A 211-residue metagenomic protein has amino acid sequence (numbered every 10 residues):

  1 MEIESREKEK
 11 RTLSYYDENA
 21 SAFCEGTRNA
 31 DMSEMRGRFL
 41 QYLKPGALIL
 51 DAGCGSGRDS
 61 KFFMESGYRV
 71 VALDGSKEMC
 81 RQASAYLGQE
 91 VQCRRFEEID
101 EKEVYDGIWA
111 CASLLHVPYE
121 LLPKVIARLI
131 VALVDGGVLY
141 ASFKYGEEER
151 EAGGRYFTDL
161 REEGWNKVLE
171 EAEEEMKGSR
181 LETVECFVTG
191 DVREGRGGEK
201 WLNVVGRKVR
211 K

Functional and structural regions predicted by a protein language model:
M1-E103, V117-K124, R128, V138-K211: Class I (Rossmann-like) S-adenosyl-L-methionine-dependent methyltransferase catalytic domain, capturing the SAM-binding
D106: Conserved acidic residues
W109-A110: A conserved beta-strand element that flanks and buttresses the S-adenosyl-L-methionine
S113: Hydrophobic adenine-recognition pocket in adenosine-nucleotide-binding enzymes
V131: Short, conserved loop/helix-junction motifs that constitute active-site signature segments in enzyme catalytic cores
